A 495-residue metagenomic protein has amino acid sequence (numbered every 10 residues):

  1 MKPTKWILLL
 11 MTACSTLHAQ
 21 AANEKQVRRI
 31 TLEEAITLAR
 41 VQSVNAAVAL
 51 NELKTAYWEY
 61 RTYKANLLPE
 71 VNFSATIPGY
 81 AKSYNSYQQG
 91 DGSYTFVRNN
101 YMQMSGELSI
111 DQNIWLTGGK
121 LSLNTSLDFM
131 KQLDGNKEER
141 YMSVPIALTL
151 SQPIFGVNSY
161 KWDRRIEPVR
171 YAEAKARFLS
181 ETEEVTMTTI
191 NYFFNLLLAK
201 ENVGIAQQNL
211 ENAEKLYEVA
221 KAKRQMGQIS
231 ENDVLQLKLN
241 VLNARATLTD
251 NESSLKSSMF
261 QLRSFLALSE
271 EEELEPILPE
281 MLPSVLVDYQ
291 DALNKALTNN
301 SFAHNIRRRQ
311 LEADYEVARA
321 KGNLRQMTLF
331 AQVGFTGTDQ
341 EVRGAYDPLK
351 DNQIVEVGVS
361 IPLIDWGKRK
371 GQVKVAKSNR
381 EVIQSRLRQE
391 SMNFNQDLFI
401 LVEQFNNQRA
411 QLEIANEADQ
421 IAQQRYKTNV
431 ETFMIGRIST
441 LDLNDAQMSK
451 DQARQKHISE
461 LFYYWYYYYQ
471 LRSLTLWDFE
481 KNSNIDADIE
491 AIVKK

Functional and structural regions predicted by a protein language model:
M1-Q26: Bacterial Sec-dependent N-terminal signal peptides
Q20-K25, N72, G79-A81, E270 (+2 more regions): Acidic, low-complexity, intrinsically disordered peripheral segments
N23-I36: Regulatory alphaC helix of protein kinase catalytic domains
I30, R164-K295, Q404, Q408 (+2 more regions): Periplasmic alpha-helical coiled-coil/stalk elements that build and connect Gram-negative outer-membrane
R40-F155, L268, L293-G371, Q396 (+1 more regions): A small-residue-enriched
N45, D163, D233, F302 (+2 more regions): DHp/HisKA histidine-phosphotransfer helix
V48-Y63, E181, V185-A206, K215-Y217 (+6 more regions): Amphipathic alpha-helical coiled-coil segments
Y160, R164, W366-R369, V373: Interdomain signal-transducing alpha-helical coiled-coil linkers
